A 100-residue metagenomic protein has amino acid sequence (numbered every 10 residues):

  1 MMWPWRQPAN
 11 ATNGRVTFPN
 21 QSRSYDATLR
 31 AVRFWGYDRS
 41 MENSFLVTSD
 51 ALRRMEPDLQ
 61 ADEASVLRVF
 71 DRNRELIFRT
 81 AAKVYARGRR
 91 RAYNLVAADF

Functional and structural regions predicted by a protein language model:
M1-W35: Short, charged/polar N-terminal "headpieces" of proteins
W3-A11, A61-D62, V66-F100: Acidic, low-complexity intrinsically disordered segments
V16, N43, D50, R68 (+1 more regions): Flexible, active-site-adjacent loop/turn segments at secondary-structure boundaries
N20-S22, L29, E56-L59, D99: Solvent-exposed, flexible loop/coil residues
R30-P57: A short, structured beta-strand/loop element
